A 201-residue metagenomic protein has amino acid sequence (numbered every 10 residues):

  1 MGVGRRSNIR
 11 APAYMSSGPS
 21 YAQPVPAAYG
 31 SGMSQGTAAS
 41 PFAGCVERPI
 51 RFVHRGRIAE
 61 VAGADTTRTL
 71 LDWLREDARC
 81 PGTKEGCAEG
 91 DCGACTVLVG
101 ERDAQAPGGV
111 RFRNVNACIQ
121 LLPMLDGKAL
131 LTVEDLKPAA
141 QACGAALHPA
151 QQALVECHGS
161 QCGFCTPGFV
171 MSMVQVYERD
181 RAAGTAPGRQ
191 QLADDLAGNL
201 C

Functional and structural regions predicted by a protein language model:
M1-V3: Low-complexity, intrinsically disordered Ser/Thr/Pro- and acidic-rich segments
R5-C201: Signature of N-terminal electron-transfer/Fe-S-associated modules in redox systems
